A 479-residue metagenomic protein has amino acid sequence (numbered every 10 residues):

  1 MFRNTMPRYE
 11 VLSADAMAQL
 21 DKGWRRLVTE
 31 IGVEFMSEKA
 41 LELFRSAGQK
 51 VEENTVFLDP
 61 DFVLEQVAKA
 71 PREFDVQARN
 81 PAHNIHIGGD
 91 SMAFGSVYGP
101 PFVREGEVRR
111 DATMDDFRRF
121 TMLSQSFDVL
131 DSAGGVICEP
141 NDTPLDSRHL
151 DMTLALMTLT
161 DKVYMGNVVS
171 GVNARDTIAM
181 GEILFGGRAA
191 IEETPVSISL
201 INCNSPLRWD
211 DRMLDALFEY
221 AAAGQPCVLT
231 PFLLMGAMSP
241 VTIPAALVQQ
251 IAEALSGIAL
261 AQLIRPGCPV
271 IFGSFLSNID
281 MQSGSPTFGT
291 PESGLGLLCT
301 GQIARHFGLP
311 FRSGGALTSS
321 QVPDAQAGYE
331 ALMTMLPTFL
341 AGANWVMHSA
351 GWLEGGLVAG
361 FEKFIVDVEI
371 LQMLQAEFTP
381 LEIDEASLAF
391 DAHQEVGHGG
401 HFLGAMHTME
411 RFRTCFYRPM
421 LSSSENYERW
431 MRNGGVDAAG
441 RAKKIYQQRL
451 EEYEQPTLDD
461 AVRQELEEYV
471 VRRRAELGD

Functional and structural regions predicted by a protein language model:
M1-N4, R45-K50, V196, L234 (+6 more regions): Short acidic (Asp/Glu) and glycine-rich catalytic loops that position anionic groups and cofactors
M1-R104, I445: N-terminal leader/transition segments
E10-G23, I31, M36-L43, F57 (+1 more regions): Catalytic-core signal marking the mid-to-C-terminal active-site face
D15, Q19, F35, K39 (+13 more regions): Conserved active-site and cofactor/substrate-binding residues in soluble primary-metabolism enzymes
L20-G23, L27-E34, A47, Q66-E73 (+13 more regions): Change "in soluble alpha/beta enzymes" to "in soluble alpha/beta proteins
E34-L41, E52-N54, D131, I191-E193 (+7 more regions): Flexible, glycine/charged-enriched surface loops at secondary-structure junctions
F57-P240, P244: Catalytic alpha/beta active-site cores
L200-I370: Glycine-rich anion/phosphate-binding loop at the beta-strand->alpha-helix junction
